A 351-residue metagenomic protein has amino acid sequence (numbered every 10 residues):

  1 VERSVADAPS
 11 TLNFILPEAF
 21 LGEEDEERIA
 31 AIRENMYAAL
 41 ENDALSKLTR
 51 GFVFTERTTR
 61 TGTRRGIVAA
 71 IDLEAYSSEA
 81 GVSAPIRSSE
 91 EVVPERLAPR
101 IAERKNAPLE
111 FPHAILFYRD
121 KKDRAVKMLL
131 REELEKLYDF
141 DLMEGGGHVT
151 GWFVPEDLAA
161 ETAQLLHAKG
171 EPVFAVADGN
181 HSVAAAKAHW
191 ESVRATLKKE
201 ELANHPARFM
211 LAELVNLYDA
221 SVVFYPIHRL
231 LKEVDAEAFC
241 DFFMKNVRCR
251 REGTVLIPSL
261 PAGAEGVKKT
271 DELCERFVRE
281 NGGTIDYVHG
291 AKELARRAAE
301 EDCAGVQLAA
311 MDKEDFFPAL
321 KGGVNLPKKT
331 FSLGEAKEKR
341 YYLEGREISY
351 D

Functional and structural regions predicted by a protein language model:
V1-D351: Surface-exposed, charge/polar-rich loops and edge strands
